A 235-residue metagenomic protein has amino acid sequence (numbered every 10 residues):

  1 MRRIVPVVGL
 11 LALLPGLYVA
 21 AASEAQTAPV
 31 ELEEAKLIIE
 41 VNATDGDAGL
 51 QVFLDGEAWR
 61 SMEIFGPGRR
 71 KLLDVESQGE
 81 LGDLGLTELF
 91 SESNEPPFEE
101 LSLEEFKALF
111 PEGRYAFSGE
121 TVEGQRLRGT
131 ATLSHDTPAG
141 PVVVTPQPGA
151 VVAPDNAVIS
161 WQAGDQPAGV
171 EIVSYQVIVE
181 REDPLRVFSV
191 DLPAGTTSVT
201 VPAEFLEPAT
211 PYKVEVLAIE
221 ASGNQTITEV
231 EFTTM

Functional and structural regions predicted by a protein language model:
V8-L17: Bacterial N-terminal signal peptides
A25-A43, A131-G164: Short, compositionally biased P/S/T/A/G/V-rich stretches that sit at domain boundaries
Q26-L101: Long, polar/Ser/Thr-enriched low-complexity segments that form simple helices or flexible linkers at protein ends
F53-G68, L73, G164-P184, T210-P211: Solvent-exposed loop/turn segments flanking beta-strands in beta-repeat/beta-sandwich domains
R69-L101, S174-E207, A221: Recognizes extended acidic, P/S/T-rich segments that occur within or adjacent to Ig-like beta-sandwich modules
F110-E123, T210-A218: Short, aromatic- and glycine-rich surface loops/edge beta-strands on solvent-exposed regions
L127-R128, I219-M235: Extracellular fibronectin type III
E204-T226: Beta-strand-rich modules
